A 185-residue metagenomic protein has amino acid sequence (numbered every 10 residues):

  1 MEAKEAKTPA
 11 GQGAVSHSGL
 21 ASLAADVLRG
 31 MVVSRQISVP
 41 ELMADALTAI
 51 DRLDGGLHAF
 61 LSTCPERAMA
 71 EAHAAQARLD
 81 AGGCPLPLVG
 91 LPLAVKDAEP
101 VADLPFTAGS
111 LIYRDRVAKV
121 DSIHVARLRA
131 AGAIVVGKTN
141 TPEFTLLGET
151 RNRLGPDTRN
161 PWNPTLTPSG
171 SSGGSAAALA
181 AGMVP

Functional and structural regions predicted by a protein language model:
M1-A70: An N-terminal boundary/leader segment
L57-F60, G82, P142: Short, polar/charged, Gly/Pro-enriched helix-capping and turn/loop motifs at alpha-helix termini and inter-helix linkers
E66-Q76, G132-A133: Long amphipathic alpha-helix in the N-terminal Rossmann-like dinucleotide-binding domain of NAD(P)-dependent
A75-L91: Immediate post-signal peptide segment of exported/extracytoplasmic ligand-binding proteins
L88-P185: Short glycine/serine-rich loop/turn segments
